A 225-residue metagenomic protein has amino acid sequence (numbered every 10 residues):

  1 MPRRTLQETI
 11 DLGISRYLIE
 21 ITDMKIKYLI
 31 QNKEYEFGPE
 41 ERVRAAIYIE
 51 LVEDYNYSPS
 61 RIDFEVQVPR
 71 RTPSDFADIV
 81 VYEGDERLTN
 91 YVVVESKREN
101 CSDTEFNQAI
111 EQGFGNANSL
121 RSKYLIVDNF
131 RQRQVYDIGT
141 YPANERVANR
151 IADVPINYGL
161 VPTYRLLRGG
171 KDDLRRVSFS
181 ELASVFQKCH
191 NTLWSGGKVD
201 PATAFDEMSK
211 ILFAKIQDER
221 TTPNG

Functional and structural regions predicted by a protein language model:
M1-Y124, F130-D172: A short, conserved, highly charged catalytic patch centered on acidic carboxylates
Y124-G225: Charged, often flexible domain-edge or linker segments that flank or initiate folded functional domains
